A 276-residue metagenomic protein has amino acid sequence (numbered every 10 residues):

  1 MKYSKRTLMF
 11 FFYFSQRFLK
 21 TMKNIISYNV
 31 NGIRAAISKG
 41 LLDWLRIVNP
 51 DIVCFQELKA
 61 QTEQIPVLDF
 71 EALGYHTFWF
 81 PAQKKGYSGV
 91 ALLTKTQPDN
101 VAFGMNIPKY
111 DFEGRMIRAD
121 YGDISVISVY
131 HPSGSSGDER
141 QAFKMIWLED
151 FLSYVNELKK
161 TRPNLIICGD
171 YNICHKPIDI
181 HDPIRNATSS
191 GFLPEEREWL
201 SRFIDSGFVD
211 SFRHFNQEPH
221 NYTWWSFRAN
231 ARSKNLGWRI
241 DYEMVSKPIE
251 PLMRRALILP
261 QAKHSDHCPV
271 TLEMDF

Functional and structural regions predicted by a protein language model:
R6-A72, H76, A82-S88, F103 (+1 more regions): N-terminal, active-site-proximal structural segment of metallo-dependent hydrolase catalytic domains
K23-N31, D123-S135, C168: Active-site-proximal beta-strand elements of phosphoester/diester hydrolases
Y28-N29, L45-E63, V126, V155-P177 (+4 more regions): Active-site beta-strand/loop signature of hydrolases that rely on acidic residues for catalysis
I52, L73-H76, E149-L236, I240: Metal-dependent phosphoesterases centered on the DNase I-like endonuclease/exonuclease/phosphatase
L58-Q61, P66-G134: Structured beta-strand-rich core segments of catalytic domains in phosphoester-bond hydrolases
K85-V101, P219, N230-P251: Conserved beta strand-loop-helix elements of the APE1-like EEP
K95, A119-G122, S246-K247, L272-F276: Active-site beta-strand termini and strand-to-loop segments that position acidic
N106-I107, P132-L148, I184-T188: Surface-exposed cleft-lining segments at the edges of enzyme active sites
